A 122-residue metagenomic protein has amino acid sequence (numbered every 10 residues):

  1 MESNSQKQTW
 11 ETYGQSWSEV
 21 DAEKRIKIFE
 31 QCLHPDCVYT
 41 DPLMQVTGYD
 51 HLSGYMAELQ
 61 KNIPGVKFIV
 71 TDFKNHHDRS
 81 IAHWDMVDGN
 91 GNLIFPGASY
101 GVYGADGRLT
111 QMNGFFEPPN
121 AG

Functional and structural regions predicted by a protein language model:
M1-P35: Short, low-complexity N-terminal intrinsically disordered segments enriched in polar/charged residues
S3-S5, S16-S18, S53, S80 (+1 more regions): Generic serine detector
K7, I26-H77: A solvent-exposed, acidic/Ser-Thr-rich amphipathic alpha-helical stretch
G54-G122: A beta-strand edge to alpha-helix "cap/lid" segment located at domain peripheries
